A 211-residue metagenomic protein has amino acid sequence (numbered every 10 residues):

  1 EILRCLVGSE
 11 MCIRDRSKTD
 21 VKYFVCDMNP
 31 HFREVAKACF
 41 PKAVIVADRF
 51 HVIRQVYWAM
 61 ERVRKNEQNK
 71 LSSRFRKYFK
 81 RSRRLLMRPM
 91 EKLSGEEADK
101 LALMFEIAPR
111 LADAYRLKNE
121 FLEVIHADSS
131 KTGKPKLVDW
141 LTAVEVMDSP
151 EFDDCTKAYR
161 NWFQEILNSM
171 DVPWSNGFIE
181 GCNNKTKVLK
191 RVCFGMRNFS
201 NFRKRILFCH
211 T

Functional and structural regions predicted by a protein language model:
E1-I13: Single conserved hydrophobic/aromatic residue that forms the stacking wall/gate of nucleotide- or nucleobase-binding
R16-K42, F50-I53, S72-T211: Acidic/histidine-rich catalytic cores and adjacent linkers of DNA breakage/strand-transfer/modification proteins
V52-S73: Short alpha-helix plus adjacent loop in nuclease-associated cores
